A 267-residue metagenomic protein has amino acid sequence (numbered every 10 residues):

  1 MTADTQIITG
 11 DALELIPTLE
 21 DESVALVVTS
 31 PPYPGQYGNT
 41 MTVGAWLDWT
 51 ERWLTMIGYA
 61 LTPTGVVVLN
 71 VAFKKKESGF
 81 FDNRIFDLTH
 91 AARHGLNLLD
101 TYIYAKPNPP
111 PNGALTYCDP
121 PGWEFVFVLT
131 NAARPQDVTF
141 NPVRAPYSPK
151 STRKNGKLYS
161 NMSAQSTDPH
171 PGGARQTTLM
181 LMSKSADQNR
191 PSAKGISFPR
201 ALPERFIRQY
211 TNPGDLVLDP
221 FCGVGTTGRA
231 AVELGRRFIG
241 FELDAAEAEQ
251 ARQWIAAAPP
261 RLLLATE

Functional and structural regions predicted by a protein language model:
M1-Q250: Core catalytic lobe of class I
M1-T2, R252-A265: Short, conserved SAM-binding/catalytic segment of Class I S-adenosyl-L-methionine-dependent methyltransferases
